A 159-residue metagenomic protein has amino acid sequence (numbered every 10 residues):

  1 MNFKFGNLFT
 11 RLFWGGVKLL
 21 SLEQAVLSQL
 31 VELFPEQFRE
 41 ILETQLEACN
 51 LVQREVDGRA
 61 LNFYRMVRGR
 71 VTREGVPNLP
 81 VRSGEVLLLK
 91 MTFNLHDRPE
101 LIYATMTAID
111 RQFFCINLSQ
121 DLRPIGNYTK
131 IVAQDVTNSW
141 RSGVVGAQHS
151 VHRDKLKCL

Functional and structural regions predicted by a protein language model:
M1-V86, Y128-L159: N-terminal domain-onset segments
Y64-R123: Amphipathic protein-protein interaction modules
